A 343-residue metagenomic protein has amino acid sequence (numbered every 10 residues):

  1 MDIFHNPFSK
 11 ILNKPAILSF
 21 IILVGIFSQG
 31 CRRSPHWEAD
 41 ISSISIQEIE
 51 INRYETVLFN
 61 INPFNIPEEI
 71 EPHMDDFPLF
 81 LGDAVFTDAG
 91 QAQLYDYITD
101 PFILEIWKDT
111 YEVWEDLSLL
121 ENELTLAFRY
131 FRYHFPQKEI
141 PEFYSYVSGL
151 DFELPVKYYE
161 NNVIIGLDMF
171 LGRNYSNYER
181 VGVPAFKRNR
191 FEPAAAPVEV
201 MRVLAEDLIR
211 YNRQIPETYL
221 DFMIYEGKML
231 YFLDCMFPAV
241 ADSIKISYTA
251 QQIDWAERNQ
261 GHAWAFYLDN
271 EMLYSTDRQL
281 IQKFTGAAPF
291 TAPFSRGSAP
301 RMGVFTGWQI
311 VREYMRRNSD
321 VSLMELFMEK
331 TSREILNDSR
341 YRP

Functional and structural regions predicted by a protein language model:
M1-N13: N-terminal secretory signal peptides that target proteins for export/translocation
L18-V24: Sec-dependent N-terminal signal peptides
F27-G30: C-terminal motif of bacterial Sec signal peptides marking the signal peptidase cleavage site
R32-F102: N-terminal mature-domain "stem" immediately C-terminal to a signal peptide or N-terminal signal-anchor/transmembrane
F59, R132-P136, L233-A241, L268-M272 (+1 more regions): Sec-exported extracytoplasmic/periplasmic mature domains
D96-I253, M324, M328: Acidic/His-rich structured neighborhood in mature extracellular/periplasmic domains
K228-F290: Acidic/His/Gly-enriched intrinsically disordered linker/tail segments that often contain short helix/coil "MoRF-like"
S275-P343: C-terminal soluble interaction/assembly domains
